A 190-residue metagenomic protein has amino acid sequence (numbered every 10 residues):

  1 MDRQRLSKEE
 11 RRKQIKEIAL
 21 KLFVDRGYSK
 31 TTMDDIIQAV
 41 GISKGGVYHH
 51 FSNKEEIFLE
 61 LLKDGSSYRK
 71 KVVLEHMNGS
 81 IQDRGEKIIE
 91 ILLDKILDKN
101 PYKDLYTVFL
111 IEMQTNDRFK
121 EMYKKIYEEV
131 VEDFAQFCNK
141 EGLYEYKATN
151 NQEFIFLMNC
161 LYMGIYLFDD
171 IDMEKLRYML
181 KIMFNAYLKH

Functional and structural regions predicted by a protein language model:
M1-R26, K30-I42, E56: Basic, helix-initiating cap at the start of DNA-binding domains
K8, R12, K16, F58 (+3 more regions): Amphipathic, non-transmembrane alpha-helical scaffold segments
V24, H49-S52, E60, D64: Base-recognition residues in the alpha-helical recognition helix of bacterial helix-turn-helix
G41-F51: Short hydrophobic/aromatic patch on the recognition helix
E60, L74-N100, K147-I155, R177: Hydrophobic alpha-helical connector segments
K71, E75, D98-P101, D117-L143: Amphipathic alpha-helical packing segments from all-alpha helical-bundle domains
R84-I111, T115-E121, D170: Helical hydrophobic small-molecule/effector-binding pocket
K120-K124, E128, K140-Y187: Hydrophobic/aromatic-rich alpha-helical bundle segments in the mid-to-C-terminal region
